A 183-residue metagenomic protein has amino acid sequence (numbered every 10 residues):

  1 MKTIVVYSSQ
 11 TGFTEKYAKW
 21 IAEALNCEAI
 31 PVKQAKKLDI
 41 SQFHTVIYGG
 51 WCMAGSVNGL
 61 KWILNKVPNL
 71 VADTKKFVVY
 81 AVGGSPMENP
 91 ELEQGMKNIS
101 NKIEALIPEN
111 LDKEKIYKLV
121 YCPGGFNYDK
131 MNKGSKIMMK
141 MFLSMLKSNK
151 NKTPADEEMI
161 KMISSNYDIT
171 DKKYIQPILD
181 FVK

Functional and structural regions predicted by a protein language model:
M1-D73, Q176-K183: N-terminal beta1-alpha1-beta2 submodule of the flavodoxin-like/Rossmannoid cofactor-binding fold
A24, A54-K183: FMN-binding flavodoxin-like domain, especially the glycine-rich phosphate-binding loop
